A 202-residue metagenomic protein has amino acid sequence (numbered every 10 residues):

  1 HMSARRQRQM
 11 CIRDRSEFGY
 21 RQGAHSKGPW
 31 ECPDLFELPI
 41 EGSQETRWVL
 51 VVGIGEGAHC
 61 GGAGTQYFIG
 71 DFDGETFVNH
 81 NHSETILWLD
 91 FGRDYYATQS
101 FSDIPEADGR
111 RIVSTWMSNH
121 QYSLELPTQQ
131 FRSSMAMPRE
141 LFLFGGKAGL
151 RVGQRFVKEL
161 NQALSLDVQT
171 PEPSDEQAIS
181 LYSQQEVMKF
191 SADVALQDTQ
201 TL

Functional and structural regions predicted by a protein language model:
H1-R8, I12: Single conserved hydrophobic/aromatic residue that forms the stacking wall/gate of nucleotide- or nucleobase-binding
R13-G19: A structural microfeature
G19-S26, T85-D90: Surface-exposed loop and turn segments in beta-propeller and other repeat-based domains that flank or scaffold
A24-S26, G57-G62, Q129-R132: Short consensus segments that form the blades of beta-propeller domains, in both extracellular/periplasmic
S26-P33, G92-A97: Repeat-based blade/solenoid architectures
G42-S43, Q66, D71-L202: Beta-rich accessory regions
V51-I54, T115-M117: Recurrent small/Gly-Pro-centered beta-turn motifs in extracellular repeat architectures
G55-A58, H120-Q121: Short glycine/acidic-enriched loop and turn motifs that connect beta-strands
